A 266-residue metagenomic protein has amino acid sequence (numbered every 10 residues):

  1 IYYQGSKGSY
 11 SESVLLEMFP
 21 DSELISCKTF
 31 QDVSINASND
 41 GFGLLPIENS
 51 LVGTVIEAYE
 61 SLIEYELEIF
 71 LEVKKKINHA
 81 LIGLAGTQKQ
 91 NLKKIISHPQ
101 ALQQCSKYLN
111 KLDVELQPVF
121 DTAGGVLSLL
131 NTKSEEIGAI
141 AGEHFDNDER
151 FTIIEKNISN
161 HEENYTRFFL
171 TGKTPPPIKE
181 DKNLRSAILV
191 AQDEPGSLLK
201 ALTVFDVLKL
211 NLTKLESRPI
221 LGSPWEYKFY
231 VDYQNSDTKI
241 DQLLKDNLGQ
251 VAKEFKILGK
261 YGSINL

Functional and structural regions predicted by a protein language model:
I1-L266: Domain-level signature for soluble enzymes in the chorismate/prephenate branch of the shikimate pathway
